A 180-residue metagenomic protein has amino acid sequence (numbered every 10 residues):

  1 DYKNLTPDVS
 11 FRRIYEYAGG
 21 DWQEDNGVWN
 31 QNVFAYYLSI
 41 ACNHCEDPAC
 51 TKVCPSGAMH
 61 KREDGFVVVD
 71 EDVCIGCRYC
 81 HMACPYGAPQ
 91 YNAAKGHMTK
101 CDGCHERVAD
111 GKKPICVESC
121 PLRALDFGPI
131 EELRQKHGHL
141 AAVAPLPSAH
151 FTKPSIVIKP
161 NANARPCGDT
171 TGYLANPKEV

Functional and structural regions predicted by a protein language model:
D1-V180: Non-ligating segments of multi-cofactor redox enzymes
